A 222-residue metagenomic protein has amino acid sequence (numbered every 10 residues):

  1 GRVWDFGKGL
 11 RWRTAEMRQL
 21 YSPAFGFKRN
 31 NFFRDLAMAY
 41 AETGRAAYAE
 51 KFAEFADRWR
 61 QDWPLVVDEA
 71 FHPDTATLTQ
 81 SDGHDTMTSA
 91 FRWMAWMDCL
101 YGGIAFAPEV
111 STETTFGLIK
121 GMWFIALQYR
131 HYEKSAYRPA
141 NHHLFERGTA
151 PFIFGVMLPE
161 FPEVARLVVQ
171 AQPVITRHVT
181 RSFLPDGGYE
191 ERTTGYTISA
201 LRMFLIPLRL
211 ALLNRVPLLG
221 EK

Functional and structural regions predicted by a protein language model:
G1-A15, Q19-G26: Extended, charge-enriched "interface" segments that sit outside catalytic cores
L20-K222: Aromatic-lined, polymer-binding surfaces characteristic of secreted/periplasmic polysaccharide-degrading enzymes
